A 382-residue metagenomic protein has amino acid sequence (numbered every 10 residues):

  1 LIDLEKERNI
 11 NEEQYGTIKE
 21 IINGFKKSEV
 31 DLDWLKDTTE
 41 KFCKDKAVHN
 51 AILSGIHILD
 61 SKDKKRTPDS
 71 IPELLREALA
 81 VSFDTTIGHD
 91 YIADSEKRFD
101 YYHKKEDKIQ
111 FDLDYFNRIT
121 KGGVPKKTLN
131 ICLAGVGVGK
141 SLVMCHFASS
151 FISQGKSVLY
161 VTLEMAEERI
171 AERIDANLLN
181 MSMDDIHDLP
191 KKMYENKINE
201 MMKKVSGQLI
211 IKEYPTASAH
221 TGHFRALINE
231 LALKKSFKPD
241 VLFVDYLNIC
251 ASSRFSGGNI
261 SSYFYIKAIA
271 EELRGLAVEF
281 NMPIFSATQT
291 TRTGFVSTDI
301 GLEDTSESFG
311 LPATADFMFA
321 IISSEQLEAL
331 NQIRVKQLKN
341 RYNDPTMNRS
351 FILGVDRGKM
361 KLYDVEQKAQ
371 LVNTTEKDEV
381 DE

Functional and structural regions predicted by a protein language model:
L1-F42, E382: Noncatalytic partner-interaction/assembly domains of nucleic-acid and motor enzyme complexes, especially the accessory
K26-Y91: Interdomain "pre-motor" coupling segment immediately N-terminal to P-loop NTPase/helicase cores
E77, V81-M181, N199-E200, L209-I211 (+1 more regions): The Walker A/P-loop phosphate-binding site
T120, S150-K238, S350-F351, D364: Cytosolic-facing regulatory segments adjacent to core modules
E164-M165, S286-T291, S324: A short beta-strand-to-loop transition that corresponds to the Sensor-1 phosphate-sensing loop of AAA+ P-loop ATPases
I210-L276: Phosphate-binding/switch loop-helix module in NTP-utilizing enzymes
G222-P239, S256-G257, G275-F280, R292-E382: C-terminal regions of RecA-like/P-loop NTPase motor modules
F243, P283-T288: Structural recognition of the conserved hydrophobic beta-strand(s) that form the central parallel beta-sheet of P-loop
